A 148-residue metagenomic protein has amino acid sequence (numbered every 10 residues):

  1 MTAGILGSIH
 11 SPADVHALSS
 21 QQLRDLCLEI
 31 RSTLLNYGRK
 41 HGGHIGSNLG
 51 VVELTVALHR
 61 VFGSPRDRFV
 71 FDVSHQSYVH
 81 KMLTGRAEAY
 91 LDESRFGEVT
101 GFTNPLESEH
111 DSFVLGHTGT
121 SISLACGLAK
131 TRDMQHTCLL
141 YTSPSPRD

Functional and structural regions predicted by a protein language model:
M1-G4, H10-A13, K40, E88 (+2 more regions): Residue-level signal for pocket-adjacent positions within structured domains
T2-S74, Y78-K81: N-terminal amphipathic, basic-rich helices that act as targeting or association modules
I45-S143: Cofactor-binding active-site loop characterized by glycine-rich and histidine/acidic residues
P144-D148: A short, hydrophobic C-terminal helix/tail in secreted or cell-surface proteins
